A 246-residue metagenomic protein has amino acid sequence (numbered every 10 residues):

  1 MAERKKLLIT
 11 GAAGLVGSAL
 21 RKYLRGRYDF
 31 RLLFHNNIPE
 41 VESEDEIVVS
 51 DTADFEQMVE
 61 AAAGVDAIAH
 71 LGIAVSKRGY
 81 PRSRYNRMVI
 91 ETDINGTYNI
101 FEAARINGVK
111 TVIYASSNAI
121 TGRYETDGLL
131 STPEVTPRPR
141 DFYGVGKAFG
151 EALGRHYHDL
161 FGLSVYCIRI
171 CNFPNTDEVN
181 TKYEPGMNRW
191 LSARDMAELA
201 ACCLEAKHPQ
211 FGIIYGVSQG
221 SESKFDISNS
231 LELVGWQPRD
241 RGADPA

Functional and structural regions predicted by a protein language model:
L7-R27: N-terminal Rossmann NAD(P)H-binding glycine-rich loop of SDR-like oxidoreductase domains
I38-P39, D45, V49-T92: NAD(P)H-binding glycine-rich loop region in Rossmannoid oxidoreductase-like domains and their noncatalytic homologs
A53, M88-N99, V145-G146, L191: Glycine-rich NAD(P)-binding loop of the Rossmann-fold in SDR/ketoreductase-type enzymes
R87, E91, G128-V165: Catalytic helix-loop patch of NAD(P)-dependent Rossmann-fold dehydrogenases
I94-I100, V109, G146-G154, M196: Conserved catalytic Lys-bearing alpha helix of Rossmann-like short-chain dehydrogenase/reductases
N99-R138: Conserved Rossmann-fold NAD(P)-dependent oxidoreductase catalytic core, especially the SDR/UDP-sugar
I170-D177, W190-F211, Q219: Alpha-helical substrate-binding/gating segment
G212-I214, Q219-Q237: Conserved C-terminal active-site "lid" loop/helix of NAD(P)H-dependent oxidoreductases that clamps the redox cofactor
